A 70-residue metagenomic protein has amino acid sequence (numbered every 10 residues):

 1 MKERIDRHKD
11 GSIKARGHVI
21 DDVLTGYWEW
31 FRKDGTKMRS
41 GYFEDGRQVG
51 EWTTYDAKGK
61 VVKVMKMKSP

Functional and structural regions predicted by a protein language model:
M1-P70: Glycine/tyrosine- and acidic-biased, solvent-exposed loop/turn segments at the edges of beta-strands
